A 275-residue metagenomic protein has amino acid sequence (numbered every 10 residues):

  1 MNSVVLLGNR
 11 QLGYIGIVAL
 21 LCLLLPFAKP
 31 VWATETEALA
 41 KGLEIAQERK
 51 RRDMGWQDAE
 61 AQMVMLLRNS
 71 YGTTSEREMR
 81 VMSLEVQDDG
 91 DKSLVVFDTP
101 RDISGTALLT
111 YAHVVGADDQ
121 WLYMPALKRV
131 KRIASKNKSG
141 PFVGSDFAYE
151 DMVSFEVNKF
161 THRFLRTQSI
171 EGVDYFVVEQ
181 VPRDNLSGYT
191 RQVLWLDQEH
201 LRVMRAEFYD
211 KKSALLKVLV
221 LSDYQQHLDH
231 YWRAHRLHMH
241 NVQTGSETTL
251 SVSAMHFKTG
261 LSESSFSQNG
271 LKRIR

Functional and structural regions predicted by a protein language model:
M1-R10: N-terminal secretory signal peptides that target proteins for export/translocation
Y14-P26: Bacterial N-terminal signal peptides
F27-A33: Sec/Tat signal peptide C-region and signal peptidase I cleavage site
T34, R101-D102, K131: Catalytic cores of nucleic-acid ligases and guanylyltransferases
K41-A126: N-terminal mature ectodomain segment of secretory-pathway/periplasmic proteins
L43-E44, S75-R77, M152-F164, S213-V218: A short, amphipathic edge element
V81-E85, R163-S169, S222-Q225: Short amphipathic beta-strand and strand-loop transition segments with alternating hydrophobic
D98, L109-Y111, D119-Y123, R129-I133 (+2 more regions): Gly/Pro-enriched, hydrophobic low-complexity segments that function as extracytoplasmic propeptides/linkers
